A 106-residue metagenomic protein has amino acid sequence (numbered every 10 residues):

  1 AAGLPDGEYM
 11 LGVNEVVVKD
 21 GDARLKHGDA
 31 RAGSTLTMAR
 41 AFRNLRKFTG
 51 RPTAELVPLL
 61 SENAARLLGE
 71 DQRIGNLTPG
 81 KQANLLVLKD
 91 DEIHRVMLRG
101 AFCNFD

Functional and structural regions predicted by a protein language model:
A1-K81, L85: His/Asp/Glu-enriched, well-ordered alpha-helical/loop segment that forms or immediately abuts the divalent-metal
R66, N76-D106: C-terminal cap of metal-dependent C-N hydrolases
